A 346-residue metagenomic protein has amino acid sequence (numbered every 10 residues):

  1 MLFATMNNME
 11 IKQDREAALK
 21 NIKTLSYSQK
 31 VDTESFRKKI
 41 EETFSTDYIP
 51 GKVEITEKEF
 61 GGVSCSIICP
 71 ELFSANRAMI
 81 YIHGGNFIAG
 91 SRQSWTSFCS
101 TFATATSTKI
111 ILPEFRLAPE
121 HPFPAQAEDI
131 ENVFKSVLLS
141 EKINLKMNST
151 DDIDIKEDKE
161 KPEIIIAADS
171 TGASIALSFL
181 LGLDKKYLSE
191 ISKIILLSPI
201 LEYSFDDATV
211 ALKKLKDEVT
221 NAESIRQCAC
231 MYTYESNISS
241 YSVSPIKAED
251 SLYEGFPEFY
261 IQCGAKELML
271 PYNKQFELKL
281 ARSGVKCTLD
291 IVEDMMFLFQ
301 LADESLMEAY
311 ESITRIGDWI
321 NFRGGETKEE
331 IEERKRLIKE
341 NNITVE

Functional and structural regions predicted by a protein language model:
M1-F73, G325-E346: A glycine/proline-hinged amphipathic helix-loop "lid/cap" segment that gates access to hydrophobic ligand pockets
S64-R77, I246-L252: Short beta-strand-to-loop junctions in surface cap/lid or active-site-entrance loops
N76-G85: Short beta-strand element of the alpha/beta-hydrolase
N86, F115-P119, L201, M296: Alpha/beta-hydrolase active-site loop signature
S91-R92, F98, L112-E163, D303-A309: Catalytic nucleophile-loop/oxyanion-hole region of alpha/beta-hydrolase and closely related hydrolase-like folds
S107-I111: A fold-wide structural signal in alpha/beta-hydrolase
N148-E157, K161-P162, S178-E346: Alpha/beta hydrolase fold serine-hydrolase catalytic domain that processes acyl esters and thioesters
A168, G172, A176: Gly/Ala-rich beta-loop-alpha elbow adjacent to hydrolase catalytic centers
